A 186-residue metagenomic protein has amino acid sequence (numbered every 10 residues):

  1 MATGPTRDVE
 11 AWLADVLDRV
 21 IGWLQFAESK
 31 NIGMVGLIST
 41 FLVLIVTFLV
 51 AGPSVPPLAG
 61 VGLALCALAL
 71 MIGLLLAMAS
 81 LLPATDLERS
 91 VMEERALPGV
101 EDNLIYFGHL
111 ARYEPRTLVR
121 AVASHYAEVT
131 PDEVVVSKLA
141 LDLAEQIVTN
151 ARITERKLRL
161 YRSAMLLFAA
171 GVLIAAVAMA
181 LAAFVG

Functional and structural regions predicted by a protein language model:
M1-F26, G33, F48-G186: Cytosol-facing regions at membranes
E28-I45: The first (N-terminal) embedded transmembrane alpha-helix
